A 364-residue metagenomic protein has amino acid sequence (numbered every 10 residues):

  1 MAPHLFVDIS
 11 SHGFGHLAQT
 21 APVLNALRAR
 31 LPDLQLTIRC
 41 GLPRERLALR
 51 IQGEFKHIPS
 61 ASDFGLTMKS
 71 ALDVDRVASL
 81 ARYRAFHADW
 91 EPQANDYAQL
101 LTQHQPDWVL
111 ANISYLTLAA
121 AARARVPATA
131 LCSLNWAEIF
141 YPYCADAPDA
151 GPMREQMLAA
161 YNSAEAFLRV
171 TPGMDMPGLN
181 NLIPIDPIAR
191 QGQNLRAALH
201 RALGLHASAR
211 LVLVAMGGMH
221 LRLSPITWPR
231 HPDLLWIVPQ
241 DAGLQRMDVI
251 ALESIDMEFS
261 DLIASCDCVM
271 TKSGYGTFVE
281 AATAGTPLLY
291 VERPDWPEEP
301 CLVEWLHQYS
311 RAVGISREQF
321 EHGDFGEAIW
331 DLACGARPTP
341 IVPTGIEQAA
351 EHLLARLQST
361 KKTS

Functional and structural regions predicted by a protein language model:
I9-A21: A short, glycine/small-residue-rich beta-strand->loop->alpha-helix junction that serves as a flexible
S11, D33-A88: Conserved nucleotide-sugar phosphate-binding/catalytic loop shared by glycosyltransferases and other
L24, I188-C268: Donor-nucleotide binding loops and adjacent catalytic segments primarily of GT-B fold Leloir glycosyltransferases
Q93-L158: Conserved nucleotide-sugar donor-interacting segment of glycosyltransferase catalytic cores, predominantly GT-B
W108-N112, A130, E258-C301: A donor-sugar binding/catalytic signature common to diverse glycosyltransferases and related nucleotide-sugar
I139-L221: A nucleotide-sugar donor-handling region in carbohydrate enzymes
W296-E327, P343-T344: Change "using UDP/GDP/dTDP sugars" to "using nucleotide sugars
G326-S364: C-terminal amphipathic helix plus adjacent low-complexity, charged tail appended to glycosyltransferase catalytic
